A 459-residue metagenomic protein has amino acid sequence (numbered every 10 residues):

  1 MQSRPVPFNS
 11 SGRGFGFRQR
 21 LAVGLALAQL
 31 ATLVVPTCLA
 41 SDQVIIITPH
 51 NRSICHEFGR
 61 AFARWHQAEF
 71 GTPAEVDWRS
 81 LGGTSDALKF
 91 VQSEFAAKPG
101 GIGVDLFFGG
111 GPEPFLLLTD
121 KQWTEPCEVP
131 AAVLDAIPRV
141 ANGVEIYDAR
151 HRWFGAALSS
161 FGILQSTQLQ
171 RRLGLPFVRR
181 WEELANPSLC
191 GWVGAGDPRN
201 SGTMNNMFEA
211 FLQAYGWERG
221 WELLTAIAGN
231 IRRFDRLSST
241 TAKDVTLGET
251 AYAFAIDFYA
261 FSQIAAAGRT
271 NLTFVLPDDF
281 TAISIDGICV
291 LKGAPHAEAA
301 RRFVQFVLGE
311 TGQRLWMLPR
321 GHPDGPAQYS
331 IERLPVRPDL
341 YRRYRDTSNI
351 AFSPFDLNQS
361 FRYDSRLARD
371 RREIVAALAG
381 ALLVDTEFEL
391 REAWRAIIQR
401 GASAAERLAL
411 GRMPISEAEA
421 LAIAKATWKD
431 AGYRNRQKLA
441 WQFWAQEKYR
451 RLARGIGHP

Functional and structural regions predicted by a protein language model:
L39-L117, A242: Early extracytoplasmic/lumenal segment of secretory-pathway proteins
I45, E182-N206, A210-Q213: Short loop->beta-strand "edge-of-pocket" segments that line small-molecule binding or catalytic clefts across diverse
A96-F107, D120, E125-T167, E182 (+1 more regions): A structural signal for short loop-to-beta-strand junctions that line the ligand-binding cleft of periplasmic/secreted
A96-F107, L189-G191, L247-A255: Alpha-to-beta junction loops
L164-L169, I283-A297, L315-W316: A bilobed periplasmic-binding-protein/Venus flytrap-type ligand-binding module shared by bacterial periplasmic
A210-F274, L315: Ligand-binding pocket segment of bilobal, Venus flytrap-like solute-binding proteins
L291, H296-A300, V304-R362: Mature extracytoplasmic/periplasmic domains
L390-P459: C-terminal non-catalytic accessory extensions
